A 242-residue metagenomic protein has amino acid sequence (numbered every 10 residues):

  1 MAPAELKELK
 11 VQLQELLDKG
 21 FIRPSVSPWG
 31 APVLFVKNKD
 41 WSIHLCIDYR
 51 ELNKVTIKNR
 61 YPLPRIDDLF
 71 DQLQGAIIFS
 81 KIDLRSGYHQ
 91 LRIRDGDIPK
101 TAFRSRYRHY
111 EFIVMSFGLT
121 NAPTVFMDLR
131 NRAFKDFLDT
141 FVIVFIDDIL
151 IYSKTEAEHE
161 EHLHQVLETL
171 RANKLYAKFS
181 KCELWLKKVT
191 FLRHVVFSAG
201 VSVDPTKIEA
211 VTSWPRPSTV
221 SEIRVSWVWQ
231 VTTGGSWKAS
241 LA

Functional and structural regions predicted by a protein language model:
M1-A242: Retroelement reverse transcriptase polymerase core
